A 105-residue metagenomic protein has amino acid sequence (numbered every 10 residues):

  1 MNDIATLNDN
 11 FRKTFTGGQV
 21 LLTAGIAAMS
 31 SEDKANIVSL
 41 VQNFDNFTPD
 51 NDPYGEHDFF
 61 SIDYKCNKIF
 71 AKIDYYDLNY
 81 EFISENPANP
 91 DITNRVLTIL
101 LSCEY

Functional and structural regions predicted by a protein language model:
N2-I62: Compact soluble domain cores
F59-Y105: Short, compact, well-ordered microdomains
